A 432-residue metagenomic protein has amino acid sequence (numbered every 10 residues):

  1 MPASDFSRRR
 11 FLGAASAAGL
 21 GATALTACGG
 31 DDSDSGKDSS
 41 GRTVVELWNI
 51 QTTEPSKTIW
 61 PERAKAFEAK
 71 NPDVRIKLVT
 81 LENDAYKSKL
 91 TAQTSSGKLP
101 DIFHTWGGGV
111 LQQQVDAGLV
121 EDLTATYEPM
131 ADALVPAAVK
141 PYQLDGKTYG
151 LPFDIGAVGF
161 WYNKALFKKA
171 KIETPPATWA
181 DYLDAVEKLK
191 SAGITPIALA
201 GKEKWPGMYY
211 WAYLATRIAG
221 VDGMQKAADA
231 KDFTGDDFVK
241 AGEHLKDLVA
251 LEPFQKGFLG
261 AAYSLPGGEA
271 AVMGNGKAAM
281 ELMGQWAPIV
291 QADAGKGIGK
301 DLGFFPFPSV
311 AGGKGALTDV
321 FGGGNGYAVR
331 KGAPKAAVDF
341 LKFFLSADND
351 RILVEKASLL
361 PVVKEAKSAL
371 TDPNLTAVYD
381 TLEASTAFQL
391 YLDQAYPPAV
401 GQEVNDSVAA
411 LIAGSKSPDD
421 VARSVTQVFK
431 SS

Functional and structural regions predicted by a protein language model:
P2-Q112, Y263, K296, K314 (+5 more regions): Conserved N-terminal structural module of periplasmic/extracytoplasmic solute-binding proteins
K65, A69, A170, P253 (+1 more regions): Extracytoplasmic/periplasmic substrate-recognition and gating elements
W106-V158: Hinge/lid segment of periplasmic solute-binding proteins
T124-L134, G201, I218-A241, D293-G297 (+4 more regions): Short, solvent-exposed loop/beta-turn-alpha elements that line the ligand-binding surface or hinge of extracytoplasmic
A137, V354-E403: Long, aromatic- and glycine/proline-rich binding clefts that accommodate carbohydrate-like moieties
Y149-F153, V158, L183-T234: Extracytoplasmic/periplasmic solute-binding protein
K168, K190, E383-S432: Conserved C-terminal helix/tail region of periplasmic/extracytoplasmic solute-binding proteins
V186, D229-A261: Glycine-centered hinge/linker elements that transmit conformational signals in sensory and ligand-binding systems
